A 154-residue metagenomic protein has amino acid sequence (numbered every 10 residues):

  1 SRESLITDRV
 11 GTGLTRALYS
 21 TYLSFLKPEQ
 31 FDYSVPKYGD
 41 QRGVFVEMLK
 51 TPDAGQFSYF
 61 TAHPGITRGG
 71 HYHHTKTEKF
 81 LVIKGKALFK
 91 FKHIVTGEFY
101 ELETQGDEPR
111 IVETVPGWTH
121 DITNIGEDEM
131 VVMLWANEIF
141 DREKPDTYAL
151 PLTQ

Functional and structural regions predicted by a protein language model:
S1-S34: Mid/C-terminal beta-alpha module of Rossmann-like enzyme folds, strongest in SDR-family dehydrogenases/epimerases
F31-G70: A short glycine-rich, His/Asp/Glu-containing loop-to-beta-strand
F45, G69-H71, F89-F91, V112-T114 (+1 more regions): Short beta-strand His + acidic residue motifs that chelate non-heme Fe in jelly-roll/DSBH and cupin folds
A54, I66-K79, G106-E108: A short beta-loop-beta micro-motif enriched in histidine and acidic residues
T75-I94: Glycine- and acidic-residue-biased ligand/ion/polar-headgroup-sensing regions
T75-K76, E108, W118-T119, D128 (+1 more regions): A generic "binding-loop/recognition-motif" signal
H93-G117, V131: Short acidic-glycine-tyrosine-enriched beta hairpin
T96-E98, T123-Q154: Double-stranded beta-helix
